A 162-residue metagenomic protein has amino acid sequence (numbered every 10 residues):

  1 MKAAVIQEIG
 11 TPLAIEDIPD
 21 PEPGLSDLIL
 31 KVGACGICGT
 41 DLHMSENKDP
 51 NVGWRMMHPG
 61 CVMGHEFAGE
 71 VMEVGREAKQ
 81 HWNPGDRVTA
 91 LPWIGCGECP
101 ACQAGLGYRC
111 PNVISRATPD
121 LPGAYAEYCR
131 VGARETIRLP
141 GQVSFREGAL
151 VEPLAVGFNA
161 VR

Functional and structural regions predicted by a protein language model:
M1-K2: Extreme N-terminal starter segment of soluble prokaryotic enzymes
V5-Q7, E46, E73-G75, Q103: Residue-level signal for short segments within beta-strands and strand-turn junctions of well-structured beta-sheet
G10-I15, G39-T40: Short N-terminal binding/cap micro-motifs at the start of the first secondary-structure element
P21-G36, P50-P100, P140-Q142: Glycine-rich beta-strand-centered segment in the early N-terminal region that forms part of a ligand/cofactor-binding
T40-E46: Cytochrome P450 core scaffold surrounding the K-helix E-X-X-R motif and the conserved "meander" helix-loop region
L42, H81, C110-P111: Short, solvent-exposed secondary-structure boundary/capping segments
W54-M56, H65, I94-R162: NAD(P)H dinucleotide-binding glycine-rich loop of Rossmann-like/cofactor-binding domains, especially the beta1-alpha1
